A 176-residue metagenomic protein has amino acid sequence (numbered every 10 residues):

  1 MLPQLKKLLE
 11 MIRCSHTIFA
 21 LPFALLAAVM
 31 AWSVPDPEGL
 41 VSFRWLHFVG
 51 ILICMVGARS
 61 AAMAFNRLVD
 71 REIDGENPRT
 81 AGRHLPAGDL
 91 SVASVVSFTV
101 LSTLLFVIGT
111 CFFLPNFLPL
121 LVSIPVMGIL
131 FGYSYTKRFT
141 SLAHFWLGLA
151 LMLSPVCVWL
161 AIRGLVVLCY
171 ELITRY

Functional and structural regions predicted by a protein language model:
M1-E10, L46-I51, E72-R79, R83: N-terminal transmembrane signal-anchor/hairpin module of polytopic inner-membrane proteins
L2-M11, R83-L168: Intramembrane alpha-helical segments
L8-M11, T17, C54, R67 (+2 more regions): Residue-level recognition of specific faces of alpha-helices
R13-W32, G148: The first (N-terminal) embedded transmembrane alpha-helix
C14-T17, A31-P35, A58, D74 (+2 more regions): Short helix-loop boundary/capping segments at the starts of domains
I18-L21, A64, G75-R79, V96 (+2 more regions): Hydrophobic positions within alpha-helical membrane elements
L26-M30, D36-V69, R79, T103-I108 (+3 more regions): Membrane-embedded alpha-helical segments that form the functional core of polytopic membrane enzymes, especially those
